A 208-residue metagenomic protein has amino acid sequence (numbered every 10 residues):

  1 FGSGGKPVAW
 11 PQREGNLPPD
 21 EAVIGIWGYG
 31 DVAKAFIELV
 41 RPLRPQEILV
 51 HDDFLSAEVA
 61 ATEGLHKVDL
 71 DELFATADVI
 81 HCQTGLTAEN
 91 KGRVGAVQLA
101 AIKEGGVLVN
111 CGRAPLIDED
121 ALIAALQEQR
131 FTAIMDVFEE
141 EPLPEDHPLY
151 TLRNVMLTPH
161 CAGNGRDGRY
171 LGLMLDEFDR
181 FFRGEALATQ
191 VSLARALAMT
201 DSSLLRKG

Functional and structural regions predicted by a protein language model:
F1-V23: Phosphate-binding beta-alpha-beta segment of Rossmann-like dinucleotide-binding domains, i.e., the NAD(P)
N16-R41: Glycine-rich adenosine-cofactor-binding loop
G28-D31, D52-L55, T84: Short, structured patches in soluble enzyme cores that scaffold and shape functional sites
P42-A61: NAD(P)-binding Rossmann-fold cofactor-contacting core
R44, E63, T151-R153: Short, structured coil segments at secondary-structure junctions
L55-P148: Rossmann-like adenosine-cofactor binding region
G105-G208: Rossmann-like dinucleotide-binding domain for NAD(H)/NADP(H)
